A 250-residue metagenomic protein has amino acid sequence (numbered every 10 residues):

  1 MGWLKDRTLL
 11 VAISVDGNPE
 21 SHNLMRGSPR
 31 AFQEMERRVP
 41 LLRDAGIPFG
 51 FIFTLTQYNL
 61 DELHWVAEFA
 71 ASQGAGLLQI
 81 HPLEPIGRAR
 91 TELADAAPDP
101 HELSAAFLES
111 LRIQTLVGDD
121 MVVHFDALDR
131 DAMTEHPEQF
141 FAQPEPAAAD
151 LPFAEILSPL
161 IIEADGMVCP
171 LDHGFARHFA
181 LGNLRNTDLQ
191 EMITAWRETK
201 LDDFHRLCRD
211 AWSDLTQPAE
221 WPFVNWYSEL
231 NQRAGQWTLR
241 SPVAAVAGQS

Functional and structural regions predicted by a protein language model:
M1-P85, E92-D99: Radical SAM/AdoMet-radical enzyme domain recognition
N18, T56-Y58, E84-P85, L128-A132 (+3 more regions): Short, solvent-exposed loop/turn segments at secondary-structure junctions
A31, N59, L103, E155 (+1 more regions): Charged, low-complexity surface patches
E36, H64, S104-L111, Q190 (+1 more regions): Generic alpha-helical structural signal
F51, A70, L78, S110 (+3 more regions): Generic structural signal for nonpolar/small residues that stabilize regular secondary structure
D61-L63, D131-F140, W212-Q217: Short, solvent-exposed polar/charged micro-motifs at secondary-structure junctions
G87-L171, T238-S250: A C-terminal junction/extension of Radical SAM enzymes
M167-S250: Flexible mid-to-C-terminal extensions adjoining Fe-S/redox cofactors in radical SAM and related proteins
